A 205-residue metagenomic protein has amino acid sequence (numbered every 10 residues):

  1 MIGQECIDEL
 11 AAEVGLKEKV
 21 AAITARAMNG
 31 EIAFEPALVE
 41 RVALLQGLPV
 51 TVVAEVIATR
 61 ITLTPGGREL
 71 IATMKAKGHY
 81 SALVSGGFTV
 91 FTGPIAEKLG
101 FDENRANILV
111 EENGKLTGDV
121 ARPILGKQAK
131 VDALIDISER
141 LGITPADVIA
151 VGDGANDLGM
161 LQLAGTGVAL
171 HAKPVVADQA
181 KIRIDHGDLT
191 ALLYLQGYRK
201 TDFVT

Functional and structural regions predicted by a protein language model:
M1-E35, V39-V42: Active-site neighborhood of HAD-like aspartate-dependent phosphohydrolases
V52-T205: C-terminal cap/substrate-recognition subdomain and adjoining C-terminal extension of metal-dependent phosphatase-like
